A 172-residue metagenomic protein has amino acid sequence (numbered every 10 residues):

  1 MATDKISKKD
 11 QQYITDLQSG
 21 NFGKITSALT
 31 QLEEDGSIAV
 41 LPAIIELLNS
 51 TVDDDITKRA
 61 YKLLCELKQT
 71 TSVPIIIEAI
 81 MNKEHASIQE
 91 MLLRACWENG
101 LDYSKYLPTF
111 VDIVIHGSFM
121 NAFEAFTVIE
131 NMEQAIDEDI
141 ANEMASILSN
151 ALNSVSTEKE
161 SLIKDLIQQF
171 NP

Functional and structural regions predicted by a protein language model:
M1-D4, G23-D35, E46, T57-Q69 (+4 more regions): Structural detector for internal amphipathic alpha-helices that build alpha-solenoid repeat scaffolds
A2-D16, D35-L48, Q69-N82, L101-I115 (+1 more regions): Amphipathic alpha-helical scaffolding segments comprising HEAT/armadillo-like alpha-solenoid repeats
S7, Q11, Q18-G23, I38 (+6 more regions): Alpha-helix N-cap/helix-start positions at coil->helix boundaries
D16-N21, E33, L48-V52, L64 (+4 more regions): Alpha-solenoid helical repeat architecture
T51-D54, N82-A86, G100-Y103, I115-S118 (+3 more regions): Short alpha-helical linear motifs
T109-S161: A generic hydrophobic-segment detector
